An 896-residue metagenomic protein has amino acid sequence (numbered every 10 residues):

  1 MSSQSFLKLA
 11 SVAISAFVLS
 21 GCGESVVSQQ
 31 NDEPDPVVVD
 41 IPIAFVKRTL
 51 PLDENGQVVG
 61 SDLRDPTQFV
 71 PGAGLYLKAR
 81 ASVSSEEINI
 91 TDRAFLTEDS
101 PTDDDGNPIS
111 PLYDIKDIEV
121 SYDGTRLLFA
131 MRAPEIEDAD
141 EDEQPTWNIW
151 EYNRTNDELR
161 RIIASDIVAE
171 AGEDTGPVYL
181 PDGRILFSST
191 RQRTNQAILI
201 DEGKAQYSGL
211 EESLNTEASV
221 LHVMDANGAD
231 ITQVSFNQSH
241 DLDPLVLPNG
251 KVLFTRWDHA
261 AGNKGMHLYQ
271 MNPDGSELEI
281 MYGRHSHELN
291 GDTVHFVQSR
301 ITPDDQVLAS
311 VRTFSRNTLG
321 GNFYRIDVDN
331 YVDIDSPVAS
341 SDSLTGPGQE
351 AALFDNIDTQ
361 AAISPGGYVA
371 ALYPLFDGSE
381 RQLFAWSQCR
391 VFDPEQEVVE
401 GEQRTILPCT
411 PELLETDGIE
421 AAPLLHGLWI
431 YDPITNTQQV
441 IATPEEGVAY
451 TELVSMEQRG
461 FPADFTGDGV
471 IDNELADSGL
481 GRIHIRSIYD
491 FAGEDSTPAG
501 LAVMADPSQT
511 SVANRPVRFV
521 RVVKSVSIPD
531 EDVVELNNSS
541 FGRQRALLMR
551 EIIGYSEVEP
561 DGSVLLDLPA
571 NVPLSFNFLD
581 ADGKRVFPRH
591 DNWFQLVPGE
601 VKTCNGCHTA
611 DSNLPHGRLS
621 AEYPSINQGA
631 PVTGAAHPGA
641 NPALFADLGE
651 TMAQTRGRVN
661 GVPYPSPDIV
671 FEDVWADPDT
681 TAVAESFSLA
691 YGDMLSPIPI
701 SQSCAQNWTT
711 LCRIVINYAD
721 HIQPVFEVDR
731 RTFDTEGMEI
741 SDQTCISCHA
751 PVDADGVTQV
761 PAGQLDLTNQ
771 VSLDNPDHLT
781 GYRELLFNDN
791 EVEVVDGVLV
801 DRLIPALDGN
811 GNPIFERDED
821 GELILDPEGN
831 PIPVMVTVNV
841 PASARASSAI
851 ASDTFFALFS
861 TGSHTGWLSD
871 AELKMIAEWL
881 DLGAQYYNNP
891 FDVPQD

Functional and structural regions predicted by a protein language model:
V18-G21: C-terminal motif of bacterial Sec signal peptides marking the signal peptidase cleavage site
E24-V26, V83-Y113, N153-A171, D225-S239 (+4 more regions): Multi-bladed beta-propeller domains
Q30-E33, D40, V70, G124 (+10 more regions): Aromatic- and Gly/Pro-enriched helix-to-coil junctions and flexible linker segments
V38-V39, Y122-D123, L180-D182, L247-N249 (+3 more regions): Residue-level detector of Asp-centered blade-edge/turn motifs that repeat once per structural unit in beta-propeller
V39, P71, D114-K116, D123 (+11 more regions): Beta-rich catalytic cores
V46-V70, A130-T146, F187-T216, F254-M266 (+3 more regions): Short, conserved, GDST-rich strand-edge loop motifs in beta-rich repeat architectures
D140-V220, D230-L242: Asp-box/WD-like beta-propeller blade repeats and closely related beta-sheet repeat scaffolds
V297-W429: Loop/turn-rich, solvent-exposed surfaces of beta-rich toroidal or solenoidal domains
